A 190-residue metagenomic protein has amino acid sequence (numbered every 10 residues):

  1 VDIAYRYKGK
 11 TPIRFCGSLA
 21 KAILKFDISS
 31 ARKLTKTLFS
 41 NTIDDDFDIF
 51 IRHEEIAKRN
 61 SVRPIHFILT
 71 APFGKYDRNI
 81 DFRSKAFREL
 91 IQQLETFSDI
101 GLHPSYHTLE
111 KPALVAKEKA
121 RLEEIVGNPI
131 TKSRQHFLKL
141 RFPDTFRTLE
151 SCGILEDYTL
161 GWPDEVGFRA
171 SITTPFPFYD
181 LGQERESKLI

Functional and structural regions predicted by a protein language model:
D2-T42, D48-A57, N79-F82, R121-I190: Active-site-adjacent pocket scaffolds in enzyme catalytic domains
F39-E95, D99-I100, E186: Active-site cores of enzymes that catalyze phosphoryl transfer or operate on phosphate-rich substrates
H66-T70, L102-Y106, R134-F137, Y158-L160: A cross-domain feature marking catalytic cores of carbohydrate-active enzymes and several ubiquitous metabolic/repair
F73-G74, L109-E110, K139, E165-V166: Short secondary-structure capping/turn micro-motifs that flank functional sites
I80-N128: Extended hydrophobic/aromatic segments used for targeting, binding, or gating
